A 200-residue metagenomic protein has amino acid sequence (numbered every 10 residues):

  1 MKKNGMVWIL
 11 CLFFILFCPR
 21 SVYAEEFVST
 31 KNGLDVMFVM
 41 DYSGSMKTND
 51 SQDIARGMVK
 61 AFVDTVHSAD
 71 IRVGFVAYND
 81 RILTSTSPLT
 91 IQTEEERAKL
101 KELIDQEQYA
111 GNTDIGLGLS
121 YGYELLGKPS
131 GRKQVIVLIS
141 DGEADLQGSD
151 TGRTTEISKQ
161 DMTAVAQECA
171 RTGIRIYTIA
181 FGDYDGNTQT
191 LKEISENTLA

Functional and structural regions predicted by a protein language model:
M1-W8: Bacterial N-terminal signal peptides that target proteins for export
W8-F17: Bacterial N-terminal signal peptides
C18-T30: Sec-dependent signal peptide cleavage junction
V28-T90, I115-G122, V135-S140, Y177-G186: Von Willebrand factor
E96-L103: Short, basic/glycine-rich phosphate-binding loops at helix/coil junctions that contact nucleotide phosphates
Q106, Y123-E124, V135, S140-T198: VWA/integrin I-like adhesion module and closely mimicked acidic/polar interface patches used
L126-R132: Glycine-rich phosphate-binding loop signature in dinucleotide/nucleotide-binding domains
